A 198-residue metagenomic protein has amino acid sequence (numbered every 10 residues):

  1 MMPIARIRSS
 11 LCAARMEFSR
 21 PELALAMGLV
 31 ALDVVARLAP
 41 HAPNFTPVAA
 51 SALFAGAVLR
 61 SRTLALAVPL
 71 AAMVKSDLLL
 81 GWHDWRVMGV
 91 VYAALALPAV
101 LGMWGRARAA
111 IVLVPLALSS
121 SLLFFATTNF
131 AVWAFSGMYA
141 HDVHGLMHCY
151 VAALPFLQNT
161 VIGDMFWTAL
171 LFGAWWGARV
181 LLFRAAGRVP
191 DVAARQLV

Functional and structural regions predicted by a protein language model:
M2-I7, L11-A57, T63-L64: Hydrophobic transmembrane alpha-helices
M2-S19, R179-V198: Membrane-interfacial, low-structure loops and terminal tails that flank and connect transmembrane helices in multi-pass
E22-A26, A65-L66, V87-V91, A109-A117 (+1 more regions): Residue-level signature of transmembrane alpha-helical entry/exit and packing/kink sites in multi-pass membrane
L29, A65-K75, L113-L122, P190: Central hydrophobic cores of alpha-helical transmembrane segments in multi-pass integral membrane proteins
D33, G56-A57, M73, D77 (+2 more regions): Alpha-helical transmembrane segments of multi-pass membrane proteins
V35, A55-S61, L97-R108, A174-L182: Structural signal for the C-terminal ends of transmembrane alpha-helices and the immediately following loop
V35-T46, L70-W104: Interfacial aromatic-anchored transmembrane helix boundaries in multi-pass membrane proteins
A109-A185, P190-D191: Membrane-embedded alpha-helical hairpins and interfacial helices in multi-pass inner-membrane proteins
